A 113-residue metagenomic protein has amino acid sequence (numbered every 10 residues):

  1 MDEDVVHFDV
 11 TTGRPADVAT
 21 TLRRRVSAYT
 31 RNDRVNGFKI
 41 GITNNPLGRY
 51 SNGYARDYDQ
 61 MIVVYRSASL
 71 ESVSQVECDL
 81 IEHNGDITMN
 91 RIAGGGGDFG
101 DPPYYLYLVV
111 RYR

Functional and structural regions predicted by a protein language model:
M1-R113: GIY-YIG nuclease catalytic motif and its immediate N-terminal context
